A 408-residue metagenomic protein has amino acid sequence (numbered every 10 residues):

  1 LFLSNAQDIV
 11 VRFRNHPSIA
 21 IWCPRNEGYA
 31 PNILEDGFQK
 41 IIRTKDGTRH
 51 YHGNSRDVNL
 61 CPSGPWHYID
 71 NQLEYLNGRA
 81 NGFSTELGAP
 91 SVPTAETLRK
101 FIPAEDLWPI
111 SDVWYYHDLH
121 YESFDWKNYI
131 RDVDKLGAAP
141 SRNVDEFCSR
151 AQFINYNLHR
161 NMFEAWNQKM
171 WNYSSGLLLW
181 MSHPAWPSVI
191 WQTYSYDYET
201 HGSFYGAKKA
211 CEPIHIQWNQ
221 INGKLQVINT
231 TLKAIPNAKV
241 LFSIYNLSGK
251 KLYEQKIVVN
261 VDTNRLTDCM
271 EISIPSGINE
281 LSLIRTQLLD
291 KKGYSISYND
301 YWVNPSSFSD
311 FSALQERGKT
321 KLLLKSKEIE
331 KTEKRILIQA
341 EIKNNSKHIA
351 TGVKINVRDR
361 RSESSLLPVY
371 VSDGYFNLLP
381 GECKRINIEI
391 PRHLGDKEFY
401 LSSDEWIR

Functional and structural regions predicted by a protein language model:
L1-H50, N54-D57: Active-site mouth of glycoside hydrolases
W22, Q72-P236, L241-S243, L252: Substrate-binding clefts and catalytic carboxylate motifs of secreted carbohydrate-active enzymes
E199-I228, V303-K334: Low-complexity, acidic Ser/Thr/Pro/Gly-rich terminal tails and inter-domain linkers that flank the onset of structured
K224-N229, E271, I284-L288, I338-N344 (+1 more regions): Buried hydrophobic-core signal for structured, non-transmembrane domains
L232-G249, S346-S365, D404-W406: Short acidic, flexible loop segments centered on an aromatic residue
V240, L247-L281, S365-R392: Intrinsically disordered, low-complexity Pro/Gly/Ser/Thr-rich segments with frequent PxxP/GP/PP motifs and embedded
S273-E316, L367, E389-R408: Terminal connector regions
K321-F376, I386-E389: C-terminal accessory/binding modules appended to enzymatic or scaffolding proteins
